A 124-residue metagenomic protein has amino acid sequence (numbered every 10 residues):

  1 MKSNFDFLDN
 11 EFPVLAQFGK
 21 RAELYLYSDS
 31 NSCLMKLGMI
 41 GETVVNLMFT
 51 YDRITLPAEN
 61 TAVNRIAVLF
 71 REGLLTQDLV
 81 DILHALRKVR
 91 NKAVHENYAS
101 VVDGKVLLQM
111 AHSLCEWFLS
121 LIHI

Functional and structural regions predicted by a protein language model:
M1-N31: Charged alpha-helical initiation segments
A16-G19, G38-E42, I66-F70, L83 (+2 more regions): Generic structural concept
G19-L26, V44-V45, R90-N97, C115-L119: A structural signal for well-ordered alpha-helices, especially hydrophobic packing surfaces of coiled-coils
S30-T55: Hydrophobic alpha-helical packing segments in soluble, helical-rich domains
M48-V89: Short, charged amphipathic alpha-helical segments flanked by flexible coils
L74-W117: Elongated alpha-helical scaffolds
I122-I124: Conserved small/polar residues in nucleotide/adenosyl-binding loops
